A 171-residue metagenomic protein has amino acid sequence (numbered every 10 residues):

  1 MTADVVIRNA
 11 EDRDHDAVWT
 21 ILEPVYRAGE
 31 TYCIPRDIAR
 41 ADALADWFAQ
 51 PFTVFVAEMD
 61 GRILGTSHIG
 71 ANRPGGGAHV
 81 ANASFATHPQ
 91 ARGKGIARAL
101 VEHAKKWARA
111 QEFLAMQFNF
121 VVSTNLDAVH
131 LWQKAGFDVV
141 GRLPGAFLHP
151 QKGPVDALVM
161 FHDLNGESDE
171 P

Functional and structural regions predicted by a protein language model:
V5-V18: A short beta-loop-alpha structural element at the N-terminal edge of CoA-dependent acyl/N-acetyltransferase catalytic
D12-R13, A28-Q90, V101-H103, W107 (+1 more regions): Acetyl-CoA-dependent GNAT
V18, L22, A43: Hydrophobic pocket/interface hotspot
F52, V155-V159: Short hydrophobic/aromatic beta-strand or adjacent loop that forms the aromatic wall/cage of a ligand/substrate-binding
G77, Q117-V121, Q133, F137-V155: Conserved catalytic-core motifs of GNAT/GCN5-like acyltransferases
F85-Q90, K94, V122-T124: Active-site acidic-Proline motif in GNAT/NAT acetyltransferases
G93-A108, V129-K134: Conserved acetyl-CoA-binding loop-helix of GNAT-fold acetyltransferases
A108-F120: Conserved GNAT acetyl-CoA-binding A-motif
